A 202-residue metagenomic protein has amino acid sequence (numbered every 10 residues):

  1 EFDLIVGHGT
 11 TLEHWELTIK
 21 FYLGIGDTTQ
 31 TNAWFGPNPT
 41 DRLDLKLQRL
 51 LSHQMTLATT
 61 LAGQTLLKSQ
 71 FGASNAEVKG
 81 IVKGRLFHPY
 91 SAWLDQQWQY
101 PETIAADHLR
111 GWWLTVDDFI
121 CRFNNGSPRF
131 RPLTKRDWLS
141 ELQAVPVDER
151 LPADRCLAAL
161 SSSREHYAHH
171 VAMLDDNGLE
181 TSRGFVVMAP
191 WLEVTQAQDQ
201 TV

Functional and structural regions predicted by a protein language model:
E1-V202: Intrinsically disordered, low-complexity Ser/Thr/Pro/Gly-rich regulatory segments
